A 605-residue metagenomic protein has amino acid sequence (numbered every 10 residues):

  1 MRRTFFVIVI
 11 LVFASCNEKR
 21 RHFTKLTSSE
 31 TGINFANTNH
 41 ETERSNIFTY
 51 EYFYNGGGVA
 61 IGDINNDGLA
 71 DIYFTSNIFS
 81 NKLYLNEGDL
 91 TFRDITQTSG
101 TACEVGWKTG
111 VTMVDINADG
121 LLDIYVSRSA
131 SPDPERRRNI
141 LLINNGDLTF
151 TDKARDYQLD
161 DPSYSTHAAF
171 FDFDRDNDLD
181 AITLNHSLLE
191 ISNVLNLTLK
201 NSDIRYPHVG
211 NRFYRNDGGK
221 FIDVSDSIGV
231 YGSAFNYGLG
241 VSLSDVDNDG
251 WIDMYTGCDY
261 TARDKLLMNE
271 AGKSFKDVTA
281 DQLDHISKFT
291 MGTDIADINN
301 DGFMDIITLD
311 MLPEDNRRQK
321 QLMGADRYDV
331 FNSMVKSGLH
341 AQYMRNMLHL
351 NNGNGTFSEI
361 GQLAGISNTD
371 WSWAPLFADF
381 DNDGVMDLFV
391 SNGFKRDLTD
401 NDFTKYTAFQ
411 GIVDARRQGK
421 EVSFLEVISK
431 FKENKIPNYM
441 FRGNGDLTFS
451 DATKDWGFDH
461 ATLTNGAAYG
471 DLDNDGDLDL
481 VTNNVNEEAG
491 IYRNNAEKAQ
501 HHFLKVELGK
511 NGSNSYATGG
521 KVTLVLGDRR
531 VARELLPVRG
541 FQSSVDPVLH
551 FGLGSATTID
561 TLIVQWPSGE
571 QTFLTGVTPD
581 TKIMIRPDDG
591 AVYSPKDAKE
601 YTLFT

Functional and structural regions predicted by a protein language model:
M1-H22: Bacterial Sec-dependent N-terminal signal peptides
C16-H22, E30-T31, E41-I47, K430-Y439 (+4 more regions): Gly/Ser/Thr/Pro-enriched helix-cap/hinge segments flanking short amphipathic alpha-helices
F23, L69-S76, L122-R128, A181-N185 (+7 more regions): Hydrophobic beta-strand segments that make up the repeating blades of beta-propeller and related beta-repeat
F23-T24, S80-I95, E135-K153, N193-D203 (+7 more regions): Beta-propeller blade repeat segments, especially FG-GAP/WD-type strand-to-loop junctions in 6- to 7-bladed propeller
N34-G58, N77, G100-M113, D156-A169 (+10 more regions): Repeat-based blade/solenoid architectures
G56-N66, L85, W107-L121, I143 (+8 more regions): Beta-propeller blade termini
T98-T112, I116, V126-F170, L188-I204 (+2 more regions): Asp-box/WD-like beta-propeller blade repeats and closely related beta-sheet repeat scaffolds
S127-E135, N185-Y206, P313-G338, F394-K432: Short, conserved, GDST-rich strand-edge loop motifs in beta-rich repeat architectures
